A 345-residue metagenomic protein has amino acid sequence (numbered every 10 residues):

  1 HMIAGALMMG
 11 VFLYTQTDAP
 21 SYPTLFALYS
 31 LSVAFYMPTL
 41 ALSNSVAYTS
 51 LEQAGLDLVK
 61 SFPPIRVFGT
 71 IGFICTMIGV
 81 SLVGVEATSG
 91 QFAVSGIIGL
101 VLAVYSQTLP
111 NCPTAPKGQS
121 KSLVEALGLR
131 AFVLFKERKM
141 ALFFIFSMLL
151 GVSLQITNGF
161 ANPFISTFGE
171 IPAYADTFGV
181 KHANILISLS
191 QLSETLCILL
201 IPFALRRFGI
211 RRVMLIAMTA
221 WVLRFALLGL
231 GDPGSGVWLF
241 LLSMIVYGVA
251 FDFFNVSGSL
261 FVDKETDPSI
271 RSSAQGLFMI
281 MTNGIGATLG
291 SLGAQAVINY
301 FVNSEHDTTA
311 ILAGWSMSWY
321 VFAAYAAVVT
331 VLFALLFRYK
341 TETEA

Functional and structural regions predicted by a protein language model:
I3-P20, T219-P233: C-terminal ends and interior cores of transmembrane alpha-helices in multi-pass membrane transporters/permeases
A4-L13, A19-L42, V46, M148-L149 (+1 more regions): Hydrophobic core of transmembrane alpha-helices in multi-pass small-molecule transporters, especially MFS/SLC-type
L13-T17, G99-N111, V302, W315-A345: Multi-pass alpha-helical transporter architecture, strongest for 12-TM Major Facilitator/SLC carriers used
L82-I98, A296-A326: A membrane-interface helix-boundary motif in multi-pass transporters
G84, L196-I210, I298: Helix-to-loop junctions at the C-terminal end of transmembrane segments in multipass secondary transporters
P110-F144, E170-A175: Juxtamembrane intracellular "pre-TM" segments in multi-pass secondary transporters
G159-A183: Short amphipathic helix-loop junctions that connect adjacent transmembrane helices in Major Facilitator Superfamily/SLC
R212-G258: C-terminal transmembrane helical hairpin of 12-TM major facilitator-type secondary transporters
